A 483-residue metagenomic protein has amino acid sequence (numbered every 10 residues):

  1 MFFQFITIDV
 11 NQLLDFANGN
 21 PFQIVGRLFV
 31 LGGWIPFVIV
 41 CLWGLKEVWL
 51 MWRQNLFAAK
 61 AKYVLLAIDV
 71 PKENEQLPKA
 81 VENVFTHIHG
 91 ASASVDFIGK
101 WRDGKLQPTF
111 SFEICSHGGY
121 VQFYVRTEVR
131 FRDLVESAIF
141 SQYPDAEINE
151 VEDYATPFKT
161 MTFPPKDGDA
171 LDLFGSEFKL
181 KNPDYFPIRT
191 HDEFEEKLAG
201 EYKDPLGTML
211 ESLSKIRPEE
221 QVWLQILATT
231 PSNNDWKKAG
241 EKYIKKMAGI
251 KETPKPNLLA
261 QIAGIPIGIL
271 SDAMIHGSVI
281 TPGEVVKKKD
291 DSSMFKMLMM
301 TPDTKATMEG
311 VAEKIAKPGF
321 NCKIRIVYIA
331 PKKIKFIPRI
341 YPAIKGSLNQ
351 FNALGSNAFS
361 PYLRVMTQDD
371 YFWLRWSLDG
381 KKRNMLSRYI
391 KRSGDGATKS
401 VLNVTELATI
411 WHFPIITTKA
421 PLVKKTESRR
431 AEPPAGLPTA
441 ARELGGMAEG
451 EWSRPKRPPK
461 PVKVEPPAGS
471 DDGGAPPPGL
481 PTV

Functional and structural regions predicted by a protein language model:
F5, V10-L31, I39-V483: Extended, folded cores of ATP/NTP-driven motor/assembly subunits in large transport and secretion machines
P36: Beta-strand-loop-alpha-helix segment that lines the small-molecule cofactor/substrate pocket of alpha/beta enzymes
